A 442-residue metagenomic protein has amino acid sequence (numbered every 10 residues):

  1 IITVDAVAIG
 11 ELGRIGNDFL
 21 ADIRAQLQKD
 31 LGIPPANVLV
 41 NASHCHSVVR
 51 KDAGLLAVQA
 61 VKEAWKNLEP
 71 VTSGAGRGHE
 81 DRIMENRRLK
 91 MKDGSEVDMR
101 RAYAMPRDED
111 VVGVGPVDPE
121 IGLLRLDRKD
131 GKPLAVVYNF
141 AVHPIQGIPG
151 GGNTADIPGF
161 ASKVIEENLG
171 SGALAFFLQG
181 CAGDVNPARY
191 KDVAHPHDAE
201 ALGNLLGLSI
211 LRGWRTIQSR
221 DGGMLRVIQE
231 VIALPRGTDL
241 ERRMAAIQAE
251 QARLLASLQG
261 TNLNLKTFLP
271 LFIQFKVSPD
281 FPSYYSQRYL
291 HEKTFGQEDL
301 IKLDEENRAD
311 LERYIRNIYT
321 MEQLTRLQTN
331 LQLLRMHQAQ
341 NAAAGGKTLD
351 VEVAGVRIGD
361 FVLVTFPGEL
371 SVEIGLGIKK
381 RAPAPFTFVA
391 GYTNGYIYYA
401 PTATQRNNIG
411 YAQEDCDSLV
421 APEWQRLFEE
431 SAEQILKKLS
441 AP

Functional and structural regions predicted by a protein language model:
I1-P442: Non-catalytic substrate/cofactor recognition surfaces at enzyme active-site rims
